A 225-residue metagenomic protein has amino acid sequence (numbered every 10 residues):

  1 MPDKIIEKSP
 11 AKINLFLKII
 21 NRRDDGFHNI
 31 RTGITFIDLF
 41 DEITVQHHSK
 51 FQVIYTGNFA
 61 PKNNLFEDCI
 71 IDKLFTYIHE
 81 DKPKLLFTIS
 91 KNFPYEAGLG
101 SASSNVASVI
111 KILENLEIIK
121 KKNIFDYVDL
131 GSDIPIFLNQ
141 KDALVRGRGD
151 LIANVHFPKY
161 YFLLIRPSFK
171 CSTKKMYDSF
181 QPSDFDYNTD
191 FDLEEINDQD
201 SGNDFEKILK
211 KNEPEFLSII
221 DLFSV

Functional and structural regions predicted by a protein language model:
M1-A97, E114-K121, F157, R166: ATP-binding N-lobe of GHMP and related small-molecule kinases
R22, F93-G98, Y127, A143-V145 (+1 more regions): Short glycine- and Lys/Arg-enriched binding-loop motifs that mark or flank ligand-binding interfaces
S49-L65, V109, V128, L193-N203: Short, basic/glycine-rich phosphate-binding loops at helix/coil junctions that contact nucleotide phosphates
V53, F137-N139, A143-V225: Conserved, helical-rich catalytic subdomain that frames metal- and/or nucleotide-binding sites in enzyme alpha/beta
A97-I124, I136: DPxDG-like acidic metal-binding loop motif
K121-L130, D221: Short, well-structured alpha-helical segments that form the helix of a local strand-helix-strand
